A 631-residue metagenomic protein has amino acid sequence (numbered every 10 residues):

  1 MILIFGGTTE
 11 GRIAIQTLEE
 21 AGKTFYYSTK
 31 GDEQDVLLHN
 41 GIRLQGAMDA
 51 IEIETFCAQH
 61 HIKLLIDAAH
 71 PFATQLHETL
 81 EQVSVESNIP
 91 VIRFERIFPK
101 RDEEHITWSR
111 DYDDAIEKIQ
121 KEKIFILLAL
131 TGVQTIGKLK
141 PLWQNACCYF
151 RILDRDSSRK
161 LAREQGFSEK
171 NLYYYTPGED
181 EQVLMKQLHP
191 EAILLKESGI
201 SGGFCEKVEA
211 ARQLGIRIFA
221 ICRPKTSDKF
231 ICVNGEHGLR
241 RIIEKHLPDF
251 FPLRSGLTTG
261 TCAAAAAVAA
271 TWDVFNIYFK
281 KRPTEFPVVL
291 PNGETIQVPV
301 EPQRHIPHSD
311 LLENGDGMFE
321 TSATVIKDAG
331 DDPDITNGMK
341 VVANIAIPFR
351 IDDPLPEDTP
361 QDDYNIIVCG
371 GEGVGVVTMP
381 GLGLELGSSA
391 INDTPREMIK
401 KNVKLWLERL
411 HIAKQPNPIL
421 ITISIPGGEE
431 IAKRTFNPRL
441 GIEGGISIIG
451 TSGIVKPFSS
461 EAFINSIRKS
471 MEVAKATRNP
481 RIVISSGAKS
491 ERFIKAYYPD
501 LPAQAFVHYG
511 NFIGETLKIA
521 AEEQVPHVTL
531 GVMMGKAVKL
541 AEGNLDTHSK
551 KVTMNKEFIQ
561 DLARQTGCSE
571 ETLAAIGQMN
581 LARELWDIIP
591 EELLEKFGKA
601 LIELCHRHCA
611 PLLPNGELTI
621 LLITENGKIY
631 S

Functional and structural regions predicted by a protein language model:
Y26-M48, E103-I106, R159-Q165, T295-V300: N-terminal beta-loop-helix "entrance" segment that forms/cooperates in small-molecule cofactor or anionic ligand
Y27-D35, F94-P99, V133-T135, L153-S157 (+2 more regions): Short, polar loop motifs at secondary-structure junctions
G41-C57, L172-D180: Glycine-rich, highly charged phosphate/nucleotide-binding loops
L64-A115: Glycine/small-residue-rich loop that forms an oxyanion/phosphate-binding "nest" at active or ligand-binding sites
A129-Y173: Anionic-ligand binding region
R163-L214, F219-R223: A C-terminal functional module that forms or caps the active site or interfaces directly with catalytic machinery
F250-H411, N417-R434, P438: Generic N-terminal targeting/processing segments that precede catalytic cores or assembly contacts
R254-L257, L440, I446, T451-K599 (+2 more regions): A structural signal for small-residue-enriched, beta-sheet-centric alpha/beta enzyme cores and oligomeric scaffold folds
